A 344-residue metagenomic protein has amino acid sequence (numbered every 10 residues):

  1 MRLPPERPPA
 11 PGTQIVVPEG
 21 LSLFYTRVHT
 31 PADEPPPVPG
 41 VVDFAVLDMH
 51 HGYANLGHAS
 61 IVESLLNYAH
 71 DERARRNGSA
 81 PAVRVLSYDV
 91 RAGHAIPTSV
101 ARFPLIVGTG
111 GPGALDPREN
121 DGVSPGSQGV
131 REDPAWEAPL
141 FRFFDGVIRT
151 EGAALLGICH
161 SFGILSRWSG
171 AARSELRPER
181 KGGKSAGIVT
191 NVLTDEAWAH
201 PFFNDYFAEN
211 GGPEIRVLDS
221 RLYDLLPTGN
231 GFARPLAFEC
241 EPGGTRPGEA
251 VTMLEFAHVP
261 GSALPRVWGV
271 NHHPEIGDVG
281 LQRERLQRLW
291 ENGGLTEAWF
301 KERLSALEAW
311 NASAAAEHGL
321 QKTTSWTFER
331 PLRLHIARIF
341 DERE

Functional and structural regions predicted by a protein language model:
R2-L56, N67, D71, T98 (+3 more regions): Amide-donor transfer/coupling interface in amidating biosynthetic enzymes
P36, V46-A80, S87-V90, R118-N120: Short, surface-exposed "cap/lid" segments of acyl-processing enzymes
P37-G40, A74-V83, E151, G157 (+3 more regions): Short helix-terminating capping/connector loops at secondary-structure junctions
N77-L156, R167: Flexible gly/pro-rich beta->alpha loop and the following alpha-helix that scaffold active-site loops
H160-F162: Active-site loop->helix "elbow" adjoining a glycine-rich segment at hydrolase catalytic centers
S169-L176: Post-Walker A helix-loop "phosphate-sensing" segment adjacent to the P-loop in P-loop NTPases
G182-I188: Short Pro/Gly-enriched coil loops immediately N-terminal to beta-strands
